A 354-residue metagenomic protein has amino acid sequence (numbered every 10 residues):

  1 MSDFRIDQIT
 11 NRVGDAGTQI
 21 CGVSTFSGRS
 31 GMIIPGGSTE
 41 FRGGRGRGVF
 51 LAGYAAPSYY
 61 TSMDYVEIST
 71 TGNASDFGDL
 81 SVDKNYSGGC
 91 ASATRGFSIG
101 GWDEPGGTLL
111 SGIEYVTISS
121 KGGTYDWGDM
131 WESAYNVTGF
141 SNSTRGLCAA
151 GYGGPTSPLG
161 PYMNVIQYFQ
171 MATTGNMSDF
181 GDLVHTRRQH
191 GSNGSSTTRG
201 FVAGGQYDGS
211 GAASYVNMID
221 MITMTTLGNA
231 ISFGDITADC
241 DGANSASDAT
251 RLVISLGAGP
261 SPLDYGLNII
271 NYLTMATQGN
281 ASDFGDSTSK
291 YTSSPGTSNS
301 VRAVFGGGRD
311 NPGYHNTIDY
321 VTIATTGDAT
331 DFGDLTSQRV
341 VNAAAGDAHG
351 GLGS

Functional and structural regions predicted by a protein language model:
S2-S354: Polar, enzyme-active/binding microenvironments
